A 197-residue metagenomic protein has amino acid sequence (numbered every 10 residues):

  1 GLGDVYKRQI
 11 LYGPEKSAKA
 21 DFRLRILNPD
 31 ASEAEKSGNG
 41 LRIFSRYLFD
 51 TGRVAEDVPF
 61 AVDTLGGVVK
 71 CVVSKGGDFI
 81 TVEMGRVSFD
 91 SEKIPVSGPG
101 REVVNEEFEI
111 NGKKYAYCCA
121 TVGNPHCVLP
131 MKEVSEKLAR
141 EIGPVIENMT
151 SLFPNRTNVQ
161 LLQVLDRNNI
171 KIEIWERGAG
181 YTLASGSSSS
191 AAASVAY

Functional and structural regions predicted by a protein language model:
L2-Y6: Short, small-residue-biased leader/transition segments that mark boundaries at the very start of proteins
K7-R23, C127, I142-W175: Conserved phosphate-donor
L11-G13, L27, S74, V96-S97 (+2 more regions): Short beta-strand-to-turn element immediately C-terminal to the catalytic PLP-Schiff-base lysine in fold type I
S17-S32, N105-A116, L165-G180: Short, hydrophobic/aliphatic alpha-helical segments
P29-Y117, L183-A184, S190, S194-Y197: Acidic, low-complexity central loop/insert segments
R101-I110, Y115-C118, L129-S151: Anionic-ligand binding region
L161-Y197: Catalytic-pocket segment enriched in acidic/His residues
